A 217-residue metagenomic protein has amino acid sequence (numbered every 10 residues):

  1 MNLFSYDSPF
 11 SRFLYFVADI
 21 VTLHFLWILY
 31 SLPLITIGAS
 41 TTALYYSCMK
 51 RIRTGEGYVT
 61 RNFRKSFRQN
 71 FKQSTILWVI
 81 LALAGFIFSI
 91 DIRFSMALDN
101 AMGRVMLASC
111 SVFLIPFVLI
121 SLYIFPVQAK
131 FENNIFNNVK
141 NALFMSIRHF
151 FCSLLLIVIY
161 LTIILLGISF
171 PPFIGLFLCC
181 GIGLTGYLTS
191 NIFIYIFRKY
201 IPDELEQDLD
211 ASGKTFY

Functional and structural regions predicted by a protein language model:
M1-C110, F117-Y217: Helix-coil boundary and N-terminal low-complexity module in membrane systems
